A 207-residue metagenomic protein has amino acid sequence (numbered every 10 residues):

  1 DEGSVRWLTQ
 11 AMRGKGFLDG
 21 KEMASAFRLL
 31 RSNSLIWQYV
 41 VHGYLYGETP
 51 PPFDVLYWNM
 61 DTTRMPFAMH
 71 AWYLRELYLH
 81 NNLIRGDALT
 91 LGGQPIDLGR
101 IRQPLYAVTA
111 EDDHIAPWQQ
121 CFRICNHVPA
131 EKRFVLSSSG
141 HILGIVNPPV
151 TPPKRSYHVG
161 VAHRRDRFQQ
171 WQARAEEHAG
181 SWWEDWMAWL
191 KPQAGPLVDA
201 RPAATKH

Functional and structural regions predicted by a protein language model:
D1-Y73, N81, K191-H207: Alpha/beta-hydrolase-fold enzymes
T49-L56, Q103, A162-R167: Short acidic (Asp/Glu) and glycine-rich catalytic loops that position anionic groups and cofactors
L74, I124, W186: Hydrophobic, well-ordered secondary-structure elements that form the walls of internal hydrophobic environments
L91-R102: The feature captures the conserved acid-bearing segment of alpha/beta-hydrolase catalytic domains
I101, A107-T109, D113: Short beta-strand/loop motif that positions the catalytic acidic residue of the alpha/beta-hydrolase fold
H114-Q120: Conserved alpha/beta-hydrolase "acid-adjacent" motif
Q120-E131: Conserved loop-alpha-helix segment in the C-terminal half of the alpha/beta-hydrolase fold that carries the catalytic
R133-H207: Catalytic active-site module of serine/aspartate enzymes centered on a nucleophile-bearing elbow/loop
